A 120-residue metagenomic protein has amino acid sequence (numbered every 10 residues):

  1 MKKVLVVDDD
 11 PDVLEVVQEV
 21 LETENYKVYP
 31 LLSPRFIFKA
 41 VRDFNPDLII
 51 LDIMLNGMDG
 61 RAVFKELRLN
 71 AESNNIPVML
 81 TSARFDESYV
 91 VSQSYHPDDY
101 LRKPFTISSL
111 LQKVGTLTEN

Functional and structural regions predicted by a protein language model:
P11-Y29: Two-component/phosphorelay signaling modules centered on CheY-like receiver
L14, N56, N74: The feature encodes the CheY-like receiver
P30-L48: Acidic, metal-coordinating helix/loop segments flanking the phosphotransfer/catalytic sites of two-component signaling
L32-S33, D59-K65: Acidic catalytic/metal-coordinating carboxylates
N45-D47, E72-P77: His-Asp phosphorelay/catalytic-motif detector in bacterial-type signaling
D52: Active-site residues of response regulator receiver
A62, R84-L101, S108, Q112: Alpha4 helix (beta4-alpha4-beta5 surface) of REC/receiver domains from two-component response regulators
